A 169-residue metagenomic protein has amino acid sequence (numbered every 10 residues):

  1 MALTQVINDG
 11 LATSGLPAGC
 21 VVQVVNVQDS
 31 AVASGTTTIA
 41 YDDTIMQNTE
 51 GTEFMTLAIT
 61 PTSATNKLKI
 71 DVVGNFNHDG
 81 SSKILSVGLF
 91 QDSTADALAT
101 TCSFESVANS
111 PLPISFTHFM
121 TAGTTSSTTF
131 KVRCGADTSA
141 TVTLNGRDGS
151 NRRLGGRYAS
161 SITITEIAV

Functional and structural regions predicted by a protein language model:
M1-T38: Glycine-rich, low-complexity segments
T36-Q47, P61-S127, K131-V169: Terminal beta-strand-rich extracellular "head" domains that mediate receptor/glycan or other ligand binding
E50-T52: Anionic, Ser/Thr-rich low-complexity intrinsically disordered regions
M55-I59: Extended, low-complexity regulatory regions
